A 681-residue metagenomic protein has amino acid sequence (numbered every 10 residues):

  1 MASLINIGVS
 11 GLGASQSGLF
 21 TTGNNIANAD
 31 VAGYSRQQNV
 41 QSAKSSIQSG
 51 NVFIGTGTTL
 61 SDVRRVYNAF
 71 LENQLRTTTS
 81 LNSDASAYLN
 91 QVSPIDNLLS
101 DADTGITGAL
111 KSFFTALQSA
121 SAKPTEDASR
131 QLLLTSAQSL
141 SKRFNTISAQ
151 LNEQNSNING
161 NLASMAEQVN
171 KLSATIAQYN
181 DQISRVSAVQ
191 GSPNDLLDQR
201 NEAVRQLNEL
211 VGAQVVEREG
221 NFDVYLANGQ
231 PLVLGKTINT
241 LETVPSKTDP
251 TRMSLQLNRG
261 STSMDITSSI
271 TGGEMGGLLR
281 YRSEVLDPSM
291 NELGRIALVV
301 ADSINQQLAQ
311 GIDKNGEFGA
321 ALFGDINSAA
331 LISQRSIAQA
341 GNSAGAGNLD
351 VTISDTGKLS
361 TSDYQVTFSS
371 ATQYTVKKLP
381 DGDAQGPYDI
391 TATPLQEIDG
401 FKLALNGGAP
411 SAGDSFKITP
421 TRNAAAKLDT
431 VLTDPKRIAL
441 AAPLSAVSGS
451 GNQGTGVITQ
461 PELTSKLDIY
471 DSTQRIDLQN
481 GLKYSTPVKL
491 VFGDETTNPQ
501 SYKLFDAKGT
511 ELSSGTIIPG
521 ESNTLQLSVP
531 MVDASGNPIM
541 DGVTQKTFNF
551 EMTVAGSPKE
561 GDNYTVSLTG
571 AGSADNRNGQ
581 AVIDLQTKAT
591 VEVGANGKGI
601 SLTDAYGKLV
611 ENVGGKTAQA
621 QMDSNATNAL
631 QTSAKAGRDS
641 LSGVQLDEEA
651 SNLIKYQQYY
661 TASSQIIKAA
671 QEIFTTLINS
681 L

Functional and structural regions predicted by a protein language model:
M1-L681: Structural signature of extracellular appendage/secretion-system components
